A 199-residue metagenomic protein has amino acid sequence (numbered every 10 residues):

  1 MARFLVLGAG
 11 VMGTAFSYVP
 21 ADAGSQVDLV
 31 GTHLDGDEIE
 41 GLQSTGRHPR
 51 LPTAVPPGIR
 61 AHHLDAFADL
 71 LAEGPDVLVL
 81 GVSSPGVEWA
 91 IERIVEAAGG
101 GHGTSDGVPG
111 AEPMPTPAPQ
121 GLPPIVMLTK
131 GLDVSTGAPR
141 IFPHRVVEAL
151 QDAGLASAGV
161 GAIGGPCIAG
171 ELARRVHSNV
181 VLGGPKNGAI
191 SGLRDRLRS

Functional and structural regions predicted by a protein language model:
M1-T53, A61-H62, S135: NAD(P)+-binding Rossmann beta1-loop-alpha1 motif at the extreme N-terminus of oxidoreductases
V6, L29, I125-M127, A162 (+1 more regions): Structural beta-sheet core signal
V11, L34, K130-L132, C167 (+1 more regions): Short, glycine/serine-rich, charged loops/turns that create anion-binding and catalytic segments at active sites
V19, A23, T45-P49, A97 (+3 more regions): Change "in soluble alpha/beta enzymes" to "in soluble alpha/beta proteins
S44-P49, R145, S178-V181: Short, hinge-like loop/turn segments at secondary-structure boundaries
A54-H62, L155-G159: A short helix-to-beta-strand connector/capping loop
A66, E73-H177, G192-R194: Rossmann-like NAD(P)(H) cofactor-binding subdomain of soluble oxidoreductases
G184-S199: Internal nucleotide-binding/catalytic subdomain
